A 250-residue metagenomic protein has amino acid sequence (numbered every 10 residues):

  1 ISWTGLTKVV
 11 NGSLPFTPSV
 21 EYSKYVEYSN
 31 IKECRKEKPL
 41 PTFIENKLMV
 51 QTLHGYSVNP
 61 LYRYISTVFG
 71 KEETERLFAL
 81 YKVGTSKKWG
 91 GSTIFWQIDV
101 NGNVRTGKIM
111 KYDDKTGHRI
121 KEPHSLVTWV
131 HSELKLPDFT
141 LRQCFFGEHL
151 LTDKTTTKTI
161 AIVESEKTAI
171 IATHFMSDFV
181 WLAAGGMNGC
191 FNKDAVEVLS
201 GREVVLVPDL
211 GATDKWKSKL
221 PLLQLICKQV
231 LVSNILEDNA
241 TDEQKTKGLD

Functional and structural regions predicted by a protein language model:
I1, Y81, F95-Q97, Y112 (+3 more regions): Tryptophan-centered motif/residue detector
I1-S92, D114-L126, H131-S132, C190 (+2 more regions): Non-catalytic accessory segments of DNA primases and related replication-initiation nucleases
T4-K8, R63, V100, I170 (+1 more regions): Active-site-proximal helix/loop capping residues that flank conserved catalytic or ligand/cofactor
V9, T17-S19, W129, P137-F139 (+3 more regions): Low-complexity, intrinsically disordered/propeptide-like segments
S57, E164, K215-S218: Residue-level preference for nonpolar/small residues embedded in alpha-helices
I94-S200: Phosphate-handling DNA/RNA-contact segment within nucleic-acid enzymes
T157-K158, A169-D250: TOPRIM fold recognition
